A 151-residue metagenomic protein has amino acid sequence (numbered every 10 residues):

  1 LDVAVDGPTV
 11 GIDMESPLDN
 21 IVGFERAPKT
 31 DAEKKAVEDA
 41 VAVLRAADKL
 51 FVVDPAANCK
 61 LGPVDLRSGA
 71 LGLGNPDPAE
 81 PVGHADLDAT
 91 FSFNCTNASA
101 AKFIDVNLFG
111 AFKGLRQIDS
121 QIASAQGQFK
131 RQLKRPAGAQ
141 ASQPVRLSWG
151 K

Functional and structural regions predicted by a protein language model:
L1-K151: N-terminal soluble domains immediately following signal/targeting peptides that reside in extracytoplasmic
